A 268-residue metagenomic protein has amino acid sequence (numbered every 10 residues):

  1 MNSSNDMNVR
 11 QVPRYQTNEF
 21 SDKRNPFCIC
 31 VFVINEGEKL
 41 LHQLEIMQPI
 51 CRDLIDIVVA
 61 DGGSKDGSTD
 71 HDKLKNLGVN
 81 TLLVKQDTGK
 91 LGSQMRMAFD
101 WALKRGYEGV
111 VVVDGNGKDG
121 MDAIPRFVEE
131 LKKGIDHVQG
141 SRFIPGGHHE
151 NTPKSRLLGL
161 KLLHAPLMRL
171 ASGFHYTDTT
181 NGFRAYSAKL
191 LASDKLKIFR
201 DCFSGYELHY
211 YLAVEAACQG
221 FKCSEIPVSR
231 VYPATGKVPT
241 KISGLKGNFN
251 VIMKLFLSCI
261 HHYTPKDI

Functional and structural regions predicted by a protein language model:
M1-F27, E45-P49, G173, K197-I268: Hydrophobic helical membrane-anchoring modules
R24-C28, Q48-V58, V79-T81: Short loop->beta transition adjacent to catalytic acidic/histidine clusters or analogous donor-positioning motifs
F27-E36, Q43, I50, A60: A conserved hydrophobic helix/loop-capping motif in glycosyltransferases and polysaccharide synthases
V31, L54-S64, V84-Q86, V113: Short beta-strand/loop segment that forms part of the nucleotide-sugar
E36-K39, S64, L91: Donor nucleotide-sugar binding loop of glycosyltransferases
D61-D70, G117: A conserved acidic beta->alpha catalytic loop
Q86-K104, M121-C202, P233-S243: Acceptor/aglycone-binding surface of glycosyltransferases and processive sugar-polymer synthases
Y107-K118: Short beta-strand-to-loop acidic/aromatic patch adjacent to the donor-nucleotide binding site
